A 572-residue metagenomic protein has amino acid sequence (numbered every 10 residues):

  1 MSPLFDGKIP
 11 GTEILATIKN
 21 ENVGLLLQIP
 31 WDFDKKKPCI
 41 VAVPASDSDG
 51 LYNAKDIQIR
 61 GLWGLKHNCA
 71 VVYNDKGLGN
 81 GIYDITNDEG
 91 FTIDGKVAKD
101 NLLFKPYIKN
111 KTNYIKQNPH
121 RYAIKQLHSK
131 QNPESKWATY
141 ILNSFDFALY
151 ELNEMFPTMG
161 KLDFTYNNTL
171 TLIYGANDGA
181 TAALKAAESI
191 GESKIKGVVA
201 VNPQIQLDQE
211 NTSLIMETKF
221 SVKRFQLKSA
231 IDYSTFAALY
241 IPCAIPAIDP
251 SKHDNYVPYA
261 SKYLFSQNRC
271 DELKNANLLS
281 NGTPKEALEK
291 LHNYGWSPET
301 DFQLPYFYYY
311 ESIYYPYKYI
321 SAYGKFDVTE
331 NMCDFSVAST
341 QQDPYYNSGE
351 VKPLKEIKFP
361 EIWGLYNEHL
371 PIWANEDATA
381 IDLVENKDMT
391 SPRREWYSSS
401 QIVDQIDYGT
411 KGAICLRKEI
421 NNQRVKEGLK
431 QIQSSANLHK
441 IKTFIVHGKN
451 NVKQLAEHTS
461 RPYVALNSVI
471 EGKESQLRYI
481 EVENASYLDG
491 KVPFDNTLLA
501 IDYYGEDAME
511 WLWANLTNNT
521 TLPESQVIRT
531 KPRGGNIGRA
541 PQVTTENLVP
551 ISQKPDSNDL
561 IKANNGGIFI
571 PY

Functional and structural regions predicted by a protein language model:
M1-Y572: C-terminal His-loop and adjacent cap/lid subdomain of alpha/beta-hydrolase
